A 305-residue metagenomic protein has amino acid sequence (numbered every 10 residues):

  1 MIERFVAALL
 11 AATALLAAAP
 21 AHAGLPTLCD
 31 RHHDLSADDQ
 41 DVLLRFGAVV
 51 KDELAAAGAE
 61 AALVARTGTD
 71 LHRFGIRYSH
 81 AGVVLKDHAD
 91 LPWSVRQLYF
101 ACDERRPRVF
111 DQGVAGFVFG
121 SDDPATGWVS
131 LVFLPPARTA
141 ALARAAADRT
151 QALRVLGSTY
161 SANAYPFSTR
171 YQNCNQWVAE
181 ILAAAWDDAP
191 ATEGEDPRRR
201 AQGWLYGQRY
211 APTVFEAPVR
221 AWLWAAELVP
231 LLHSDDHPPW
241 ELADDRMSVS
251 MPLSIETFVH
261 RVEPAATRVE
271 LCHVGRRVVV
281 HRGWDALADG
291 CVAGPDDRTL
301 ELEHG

Functional and structural regions predicted by a protein language model:
M1-L9: Bacterial N-terminal signal peptides that target proteins for export
A8, A12, A59-A61: Short, surface-exposed beta-edge/turn micro-motifs
A18-P20: N-terminal signal peptide c-region/cleavage motif recognized by signal peptidases
G24: Conserved, well-structured functional cores that handle cations and Mg-NTP chemistry
T27-D34, V42, G58, G68-R209 (+3 more regions): Acidic/His-rich structured neighborhood in mature extracellular/periplasmic domains
H33-V64: GIY-YIG nuclease catalytic motif and its immediate N-terminal context
T213-G305: Low-complexity, Gly/Ser/Thr/Pro-rich intrinsically disordered linker/tail segments
